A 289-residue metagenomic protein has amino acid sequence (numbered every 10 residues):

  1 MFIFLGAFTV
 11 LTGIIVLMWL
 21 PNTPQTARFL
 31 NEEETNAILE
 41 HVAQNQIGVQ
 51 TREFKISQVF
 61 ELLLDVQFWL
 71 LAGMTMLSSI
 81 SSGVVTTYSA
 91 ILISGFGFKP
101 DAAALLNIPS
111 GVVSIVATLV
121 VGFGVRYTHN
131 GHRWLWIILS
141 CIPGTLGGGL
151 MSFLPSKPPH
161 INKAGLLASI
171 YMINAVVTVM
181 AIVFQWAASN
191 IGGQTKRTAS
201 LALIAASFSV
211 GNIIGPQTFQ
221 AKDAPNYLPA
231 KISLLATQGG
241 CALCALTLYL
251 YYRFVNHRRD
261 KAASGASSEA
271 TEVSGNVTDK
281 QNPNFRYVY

Functional and structural regions predicted by a protein language model:
M1-G6, T218-Q238: A membrane-interface helix-boundary motif in multi-pass transporters
M1-L20, P24-A27: Helix-loop-helix hairpin linking two adjacent transmembrane segments in secondary transporters
G6-V16, T75, C141, T145-L154 (+3 more regions): A generic transmembrane-helix signature of 12-TM secondary carrier transporters
L17-T51, L139, R197, N226-Y289: Intracellular terminal tails of multi-pass secondary transporters
S57-F123, M180, F184-Q185, T198 (+1 more regions): Extracytoplasmic gate region of multi-pass secondary transporters
I93-S94, G124-H129, P158, T218-N226: Interfacial helix-cap and linker-helix signal at transmembrane-aqueous boundaries of multi-pass secondary transporters
N130, W186-T198, A224-P225: Paired intracellular helix-loop junctions of major facilitator superfamily
G131-V183: C-terminal transmembrane helical hairpin of 12-TM major facilitator-type secondary transporters
